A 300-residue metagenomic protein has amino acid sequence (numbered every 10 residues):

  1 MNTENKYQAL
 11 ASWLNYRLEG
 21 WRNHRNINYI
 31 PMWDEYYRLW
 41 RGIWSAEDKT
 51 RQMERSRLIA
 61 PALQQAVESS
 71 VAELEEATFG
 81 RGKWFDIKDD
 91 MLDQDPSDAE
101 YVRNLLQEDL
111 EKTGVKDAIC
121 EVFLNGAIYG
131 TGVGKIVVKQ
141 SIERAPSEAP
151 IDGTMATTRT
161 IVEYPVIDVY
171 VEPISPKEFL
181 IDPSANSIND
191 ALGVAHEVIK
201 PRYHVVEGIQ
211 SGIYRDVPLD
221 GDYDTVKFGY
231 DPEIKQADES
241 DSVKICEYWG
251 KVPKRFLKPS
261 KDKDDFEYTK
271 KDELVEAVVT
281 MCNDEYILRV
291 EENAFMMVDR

Functional and structural regions predicted by a protein language model:
M1-E292: Extended, helix-rich architectural segments
